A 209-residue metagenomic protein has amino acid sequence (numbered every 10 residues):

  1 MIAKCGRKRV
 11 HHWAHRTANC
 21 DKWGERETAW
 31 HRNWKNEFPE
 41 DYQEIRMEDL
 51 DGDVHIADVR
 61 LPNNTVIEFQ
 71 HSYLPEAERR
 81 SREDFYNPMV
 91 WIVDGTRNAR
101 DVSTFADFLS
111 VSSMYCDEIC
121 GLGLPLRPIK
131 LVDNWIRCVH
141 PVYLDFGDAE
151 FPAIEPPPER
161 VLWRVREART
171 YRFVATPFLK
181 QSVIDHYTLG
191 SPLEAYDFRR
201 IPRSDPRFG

Functional and structural regions predicted by a protein language model:
M1-A3, N33-S81, R97-F108, L131-N134 (+3 more regions): Active-site metal-binding core of divalent-cation-utilizing nuclease and nuclease-like domains
M1-E40: N-terminal cysteine/histidine-rich coordination modules
R9, W13, V54-L61, I119: Amphipathic, alpha-helical segments enriched in basic
G24-R32, D58-R60, L179, E194: Secondary-structure junction/capping motif
D41, M89-V90: Hydrophobic anchor at the start of a short beta-strand that flanks the dinucleotide cofactor-binding loop
Y86: Active-site-proximal loop/hinge segments that shape catalytic or ion-binding/gating pockets
V93: Short beta-strand/turn micro-motifs composed of small residues that flank or help shape donor/cofactor-binding pockets
T96-G209: Non-catalytic C-terminal interaction segments of nucleic acid-processing enzymes
